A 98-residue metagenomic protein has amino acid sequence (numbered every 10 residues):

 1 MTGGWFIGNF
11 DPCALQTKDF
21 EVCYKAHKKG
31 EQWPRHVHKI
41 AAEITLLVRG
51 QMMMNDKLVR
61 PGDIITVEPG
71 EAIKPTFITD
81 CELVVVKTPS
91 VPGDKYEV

Functional and structural regions predicted by a protein language model:
M1-Y24, P34, V98: A short, N-terminal "cap"/entry segment at the start of jelly-roll beta-barrel domains of the cupin/DSBH fold
C13-Q16, W33-K39, D56-K57, T76-F77 (+1 more regions): Short histidine-centered beta-strand/loop micro-motifs that create catalytic or ligand/metal-coordination sites
E21-H38, P69: Conserved short histidine dyad/triad with adjacent acidic residue
V22-A26, I44, I64-T66, V85: Conserved hydrophobic/aromatic beta-strand scaffold that supports enzyme active sites
H27, V37-M53: Short, conserved beta-strand element in jelly-roll/cupin
Q51, A72, D80-E82: Structural motif
N55-K74: Short acidic-glycine-tyrosine-enriched beta hairpin
T79-V98: A short hydrophobic beta-strand segment most commonly corresponding to one strand of the jelly-roll/cupin
